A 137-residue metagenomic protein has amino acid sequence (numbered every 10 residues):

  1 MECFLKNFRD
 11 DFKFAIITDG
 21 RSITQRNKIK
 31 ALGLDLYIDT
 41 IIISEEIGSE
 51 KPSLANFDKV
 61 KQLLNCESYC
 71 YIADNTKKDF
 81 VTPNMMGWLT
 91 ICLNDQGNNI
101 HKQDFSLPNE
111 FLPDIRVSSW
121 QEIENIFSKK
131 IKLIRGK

Functional and structural regions predicted by a protein language model:
E2, K6, A15, S22 (+1 more regions): Asp-based, Mg2+/Mn2+-dependent phosphohydrolase catalytic module
R9: Short glycine/Trp-rich loop-beta-loop segment that forms part of the substrate-binding cleft
F12: Switch/coupling loops of ABC transporter nucleotide-binding domains
